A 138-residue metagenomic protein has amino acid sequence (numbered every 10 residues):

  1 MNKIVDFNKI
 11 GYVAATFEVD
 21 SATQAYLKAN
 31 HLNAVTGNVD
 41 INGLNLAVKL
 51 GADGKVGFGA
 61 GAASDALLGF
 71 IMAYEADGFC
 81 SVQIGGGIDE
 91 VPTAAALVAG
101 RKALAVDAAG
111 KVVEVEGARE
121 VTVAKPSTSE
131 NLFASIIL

Functional and structural regions predicted by a protein language model:
M1-L138: Surface-exposed, low-hydrophobicity beta-strand/loop segments enriched in small/polar/acidic residues
